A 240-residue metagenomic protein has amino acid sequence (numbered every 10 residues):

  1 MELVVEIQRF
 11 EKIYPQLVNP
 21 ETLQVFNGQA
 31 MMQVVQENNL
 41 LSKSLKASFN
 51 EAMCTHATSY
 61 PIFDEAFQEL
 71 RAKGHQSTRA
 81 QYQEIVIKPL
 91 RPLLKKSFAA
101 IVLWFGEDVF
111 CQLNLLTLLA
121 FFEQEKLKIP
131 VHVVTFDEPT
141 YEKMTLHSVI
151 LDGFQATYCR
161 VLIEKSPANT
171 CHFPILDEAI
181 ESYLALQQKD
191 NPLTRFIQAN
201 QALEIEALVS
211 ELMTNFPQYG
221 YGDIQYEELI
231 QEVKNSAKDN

Functional and structural regions predicted by a protein language model:
E2-R79: A structured, charge-rich N-terminal accessory region that forms the first stable segment of a protein and links
P20-T22, S44, S97-A100, I129: Short coil/turn segments at beta-strand junctions that form active-site/ligand-binding loops
V25-F26, A100-V109: Acidic beta-strand-to-loop metal/phosphate-binding motif
K46-M53, K128-Y141, D223-E227, N240: A generic structural motif
H75-P92: Glycine-rich, highly charged phosphate/nucleotide-binding loops
Q112-T170: Long, charge-dense
M144-L212: A conserved mid-domain beta-alpha-beta active-site/ligand-binding segment of alpha/beta enzyme cores
M213-D239: Charge-enriched amphipathic alpha-helical scaffolds
